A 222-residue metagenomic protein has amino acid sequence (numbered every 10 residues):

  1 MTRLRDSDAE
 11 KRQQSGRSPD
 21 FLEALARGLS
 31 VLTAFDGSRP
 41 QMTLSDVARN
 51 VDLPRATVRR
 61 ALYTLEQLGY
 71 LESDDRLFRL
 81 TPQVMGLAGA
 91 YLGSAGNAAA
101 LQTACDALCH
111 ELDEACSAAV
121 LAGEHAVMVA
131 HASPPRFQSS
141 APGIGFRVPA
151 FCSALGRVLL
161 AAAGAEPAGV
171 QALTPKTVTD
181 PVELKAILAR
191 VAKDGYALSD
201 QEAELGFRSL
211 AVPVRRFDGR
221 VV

Functional and structural regions predicted by a protein language model:
T2-R5, K11, A130, R136-L205: Short, solvent-exposed recognition segments
T2-S94, A98: N-terminal helix-turn-helix
L77-G169: Amphipathic alpha-helical effector-binding/dimerization core of metabolite-sensing transcriptional regulators
A119, A197-S199, V212-V214: Cytosolic beta-strand hydrophobic patch enriched in CBS
L205-P213: A short beta-strand signature within small-molecule sensing/ligand-binding domains used in signal transduction
R215-V221: Flexible loop/coil segments at beta-strand boundaries within sensory signal-transduction domains
